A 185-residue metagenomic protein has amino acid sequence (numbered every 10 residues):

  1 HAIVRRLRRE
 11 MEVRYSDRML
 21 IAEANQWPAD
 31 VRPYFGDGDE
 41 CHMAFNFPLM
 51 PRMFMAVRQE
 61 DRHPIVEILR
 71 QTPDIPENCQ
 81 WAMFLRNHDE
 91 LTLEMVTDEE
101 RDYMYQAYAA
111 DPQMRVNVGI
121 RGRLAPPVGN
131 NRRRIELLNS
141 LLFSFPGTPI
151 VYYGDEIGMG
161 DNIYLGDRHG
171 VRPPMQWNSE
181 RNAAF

Functional and structural regions predicted by a protein language model:
H1-F185: Active-site and adjacent substrate-binding regions of carbohydrate-active enzymes
